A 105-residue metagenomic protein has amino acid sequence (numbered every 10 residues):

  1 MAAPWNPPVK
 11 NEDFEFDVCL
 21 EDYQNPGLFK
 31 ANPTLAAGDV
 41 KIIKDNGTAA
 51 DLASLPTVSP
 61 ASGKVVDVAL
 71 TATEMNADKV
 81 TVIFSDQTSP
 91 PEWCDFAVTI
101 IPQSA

Functional and structural regions predicted by a protein language model:
M1-A105: Polar, enzyme-active/binding microenvironments
